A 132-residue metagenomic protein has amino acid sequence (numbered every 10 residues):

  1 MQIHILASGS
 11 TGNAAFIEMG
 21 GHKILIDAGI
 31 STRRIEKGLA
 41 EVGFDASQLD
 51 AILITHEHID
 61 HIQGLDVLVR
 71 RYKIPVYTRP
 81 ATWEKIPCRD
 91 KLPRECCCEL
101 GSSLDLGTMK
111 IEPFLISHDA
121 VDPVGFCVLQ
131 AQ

Functional and structural regions predicted by a protein language model:
M1-V42, V124-Q132: Conserved beta-strand hairpin/beta-sheet module of binuclear metal-dependent hydrolase folds, prominently
H4-L6, T11-A15, T55-Q63, V76 (+2 more regions): Structured catalytic core of nucleotide-sugar glycosyltransferases
A7, A51, C96-E99: Beta-strand->loop->alpha-helix junctions that form or flank phosphate-binding loops in nucleotide-handling enzymes
N13, H22, Q48-D50, Y72 (+1 more regions): A generic structural signal for short beta-strands and their flanking turns/coil linkers
G20-H22, R71-I74, D90-R94, A131: Short glycine/proline-enriched coil/turn segments at helix->beta-strand junctions
A28-I30, E57, I116-D119: Active-site metal-binding loops of divalent metal-dependent hydrolases
R33-T78, W83: Active-site metal-binding motif and surrounding structural segment of the metallo-beta-lactamase
R79-Q132: Metallo-beta-lactamase
